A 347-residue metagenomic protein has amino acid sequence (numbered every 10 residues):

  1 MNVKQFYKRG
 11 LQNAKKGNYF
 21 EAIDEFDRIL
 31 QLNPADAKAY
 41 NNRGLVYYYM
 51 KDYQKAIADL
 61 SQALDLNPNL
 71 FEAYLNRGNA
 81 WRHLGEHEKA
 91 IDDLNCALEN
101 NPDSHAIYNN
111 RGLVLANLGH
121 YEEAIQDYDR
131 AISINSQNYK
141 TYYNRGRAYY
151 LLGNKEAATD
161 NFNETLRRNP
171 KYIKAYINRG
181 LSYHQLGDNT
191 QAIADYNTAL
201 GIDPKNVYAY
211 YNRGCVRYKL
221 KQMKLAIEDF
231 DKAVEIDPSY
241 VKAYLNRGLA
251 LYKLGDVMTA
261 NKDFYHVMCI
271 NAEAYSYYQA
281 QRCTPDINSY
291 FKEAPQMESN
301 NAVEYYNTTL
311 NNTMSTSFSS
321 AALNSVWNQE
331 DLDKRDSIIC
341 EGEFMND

Functional and structural regions predicted by a protein language model:
M1-D347: Alpha-helical tetratricopeptide repeat
